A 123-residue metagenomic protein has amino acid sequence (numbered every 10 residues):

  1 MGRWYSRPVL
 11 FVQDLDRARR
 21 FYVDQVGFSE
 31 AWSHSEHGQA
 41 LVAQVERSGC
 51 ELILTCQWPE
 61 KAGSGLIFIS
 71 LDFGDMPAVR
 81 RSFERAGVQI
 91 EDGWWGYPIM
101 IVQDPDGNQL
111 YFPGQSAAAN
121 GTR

Functional and structural regions predicted by a protein language model:
M1-R19, L66-I69, S116-R123: N-terminal beta-strand motif that seeds the catalytic metal site of vicinal oxygen chelate
G2, V9-E51: Core segments of cupin and vicinal oxygen chelate
Q13-D16, I67-Q109, G114: Vicinal oxygen chelate
S29-W32, L54, V88-E91: A short linear hydrophobic-aromatic micro-motif
H37-L41, A62-G63, W95-P98: Short acidic/glycine-enriched loop/turn segments that link adjacent beta-strands
G49-I53, G107-L110: Short, charged/polar, Gly/Pro-enriched secondary-structure boundary elements
